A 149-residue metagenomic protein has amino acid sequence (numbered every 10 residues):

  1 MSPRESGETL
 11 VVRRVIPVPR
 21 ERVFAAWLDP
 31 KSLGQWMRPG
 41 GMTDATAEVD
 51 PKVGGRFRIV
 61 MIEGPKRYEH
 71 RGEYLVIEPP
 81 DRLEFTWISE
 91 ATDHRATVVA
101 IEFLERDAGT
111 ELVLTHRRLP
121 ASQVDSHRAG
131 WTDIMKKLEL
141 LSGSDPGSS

Functional and structural regions predicted by a protein language model:
M1-T43: Hydrophobic ligand-binding cavity/cleft-lining segments
E5, R117-S149: A conserved amphipathic terminal alpha-helix motif
V11-V12, K31-R67, S149: Short beta-edge strand/loop motif at the mouth of beta-sheet-based domains
R14, A47, H70-V76, W87 (+1 more regions): Hydrophobic/aromatic beta-strand elements that line small-molecule binding cavities or substrate pockets in beta-rich
R20-E21, L75-D81, E102-E111: A short, structured loop/turn motif at beta-sheet edges
V23, L33, F57, Y74 (+4 more regions): Hydrophobic pocket/interface hotspot
D81-I88: Short, solvent-exposed secondary-structure boundary/capping segments
I88-D93, T115-S122: Short, solvent-exposed aromatic-acidic interface loops
